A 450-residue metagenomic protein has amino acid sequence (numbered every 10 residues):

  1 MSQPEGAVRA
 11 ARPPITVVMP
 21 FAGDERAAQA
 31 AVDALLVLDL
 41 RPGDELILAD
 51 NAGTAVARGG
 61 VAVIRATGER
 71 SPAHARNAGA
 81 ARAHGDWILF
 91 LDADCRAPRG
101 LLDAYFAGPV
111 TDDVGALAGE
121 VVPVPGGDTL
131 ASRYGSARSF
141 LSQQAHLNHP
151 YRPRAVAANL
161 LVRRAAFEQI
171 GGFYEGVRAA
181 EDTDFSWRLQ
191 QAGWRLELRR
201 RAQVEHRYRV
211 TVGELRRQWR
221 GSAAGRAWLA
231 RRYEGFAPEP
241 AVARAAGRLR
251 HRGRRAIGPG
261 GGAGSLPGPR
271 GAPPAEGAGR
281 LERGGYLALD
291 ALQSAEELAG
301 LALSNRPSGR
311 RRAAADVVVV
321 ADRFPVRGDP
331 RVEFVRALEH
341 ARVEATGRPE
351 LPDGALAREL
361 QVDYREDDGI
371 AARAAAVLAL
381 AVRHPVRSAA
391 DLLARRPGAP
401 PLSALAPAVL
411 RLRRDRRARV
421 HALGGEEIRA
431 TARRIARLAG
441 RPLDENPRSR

Functional and structural regions predicted by a protein language model:
D33-G43: Short, acidic, metal-binding catalytic loop of nucleotide-sugar glycosyltransferases
A66-A83: Glycine-rich, basic loop-to-helix element that forms the pyrophosphate-binding segment of sugar-nucleotide handling
I88: Short aromatic/hydrophobic "clamp" motif used to bind/position activated sugar donors
G100-L130: Conserved donor NDP-sugar-binding/catalytic core segment of glycosyltransferases
A116, P125, L161, R178-A180 (+3 more regions): Conserved active-site beta-strand element of glycosyltransferases/polysaccharide synthases
P123, Q143-A165, R178, D184: A recurrent flexible, glycine/aromatic-enriched loop bordering the glycosyltransferase active site that acts as
R220-A224, F236-A313, E359-A408: Non-catalytic, C-terminal membrane-associated alpha-helical segments of glycosyltransferases
P307-D367, R441, E445, R450: N-terminal subdomain of nucleotide-sugar transferases
